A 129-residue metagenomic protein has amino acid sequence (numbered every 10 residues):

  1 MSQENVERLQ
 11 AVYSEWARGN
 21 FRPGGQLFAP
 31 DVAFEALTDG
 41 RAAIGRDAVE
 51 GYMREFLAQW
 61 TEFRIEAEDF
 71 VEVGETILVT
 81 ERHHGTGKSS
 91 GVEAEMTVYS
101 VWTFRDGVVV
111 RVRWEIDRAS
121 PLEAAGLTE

Functional and structural regions predicted by a protein language model:
E4-E7, S14, F21-E75: A solvent-exposed, acidic/Ser-Thr-rich amphipathic alpha-helical stretch
G74-H83: A short hydrophobic beta-strand element
R82-R105: Exposed beta-sheet edge and beta->alpha loop/turn motif
S89-V92, S120-L127: A short, polar/proline- and glycine-enriched secondary-structure boundary/capping micro-motif
Y99-E123: Short beta-strand edge/turn micro-motifs at domain boundaries
